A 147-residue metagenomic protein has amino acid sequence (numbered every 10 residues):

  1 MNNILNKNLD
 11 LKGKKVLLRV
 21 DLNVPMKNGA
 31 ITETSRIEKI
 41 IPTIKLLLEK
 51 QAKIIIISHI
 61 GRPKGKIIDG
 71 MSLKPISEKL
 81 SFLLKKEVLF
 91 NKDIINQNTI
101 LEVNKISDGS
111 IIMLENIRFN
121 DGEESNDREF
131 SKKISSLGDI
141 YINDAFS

Functional and structural regions predicted by a protein language model:
M1-S147: Active-site loop-to-helix "anion-binding N-cap" substructures in soluble metabolic enzymes
